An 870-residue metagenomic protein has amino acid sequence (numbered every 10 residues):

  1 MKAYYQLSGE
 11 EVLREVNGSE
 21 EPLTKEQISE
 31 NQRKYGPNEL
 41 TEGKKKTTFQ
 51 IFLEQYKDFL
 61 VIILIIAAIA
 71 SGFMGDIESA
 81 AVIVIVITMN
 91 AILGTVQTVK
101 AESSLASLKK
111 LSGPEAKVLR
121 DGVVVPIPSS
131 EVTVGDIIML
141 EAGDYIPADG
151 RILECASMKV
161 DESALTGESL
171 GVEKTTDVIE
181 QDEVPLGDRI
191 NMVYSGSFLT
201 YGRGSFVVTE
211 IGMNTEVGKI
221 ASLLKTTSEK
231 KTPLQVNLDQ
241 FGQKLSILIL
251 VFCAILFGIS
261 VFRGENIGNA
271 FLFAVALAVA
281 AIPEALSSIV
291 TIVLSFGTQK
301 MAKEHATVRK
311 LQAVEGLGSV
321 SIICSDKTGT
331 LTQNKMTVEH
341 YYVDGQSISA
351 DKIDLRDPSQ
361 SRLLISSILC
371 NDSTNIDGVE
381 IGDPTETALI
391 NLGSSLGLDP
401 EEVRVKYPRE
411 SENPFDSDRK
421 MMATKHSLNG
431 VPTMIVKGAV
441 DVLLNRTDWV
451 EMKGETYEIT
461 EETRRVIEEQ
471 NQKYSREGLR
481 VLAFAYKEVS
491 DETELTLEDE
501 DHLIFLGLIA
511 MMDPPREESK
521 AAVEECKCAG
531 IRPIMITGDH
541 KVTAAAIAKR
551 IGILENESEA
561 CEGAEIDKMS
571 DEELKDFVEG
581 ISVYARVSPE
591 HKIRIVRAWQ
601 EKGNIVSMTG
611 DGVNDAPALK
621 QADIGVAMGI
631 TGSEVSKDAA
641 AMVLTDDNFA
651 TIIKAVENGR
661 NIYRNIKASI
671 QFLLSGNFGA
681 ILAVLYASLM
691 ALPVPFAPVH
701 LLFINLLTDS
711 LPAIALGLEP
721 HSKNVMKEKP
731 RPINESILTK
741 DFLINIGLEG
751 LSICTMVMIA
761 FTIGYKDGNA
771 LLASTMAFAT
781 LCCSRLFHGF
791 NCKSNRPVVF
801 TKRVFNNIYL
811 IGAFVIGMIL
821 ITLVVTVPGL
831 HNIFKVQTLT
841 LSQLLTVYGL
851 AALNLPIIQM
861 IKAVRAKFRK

Functional and structural regions predicted by a protein language model:
M1-K727, I737-L738, L751, F761-T762 (+2 more regions): Conserved cytosolic headpiece of P-type ATPases
T708, I753, T775-G789: Generic alpha-helical transmembrane segments
P732-L751, L771-M776: Membrane-water interface at loop-to-transmembrane-helix junctions
M756-M758: Non-catalytic, peripheral interaction segments enriched in hydrophobic/basic residues
K766-A770: Membrane-helix interface and helix-disruption motif detector
C792: A C-terminal functional module that forms or caps the active site or interfaces directly with catalytic machinery
